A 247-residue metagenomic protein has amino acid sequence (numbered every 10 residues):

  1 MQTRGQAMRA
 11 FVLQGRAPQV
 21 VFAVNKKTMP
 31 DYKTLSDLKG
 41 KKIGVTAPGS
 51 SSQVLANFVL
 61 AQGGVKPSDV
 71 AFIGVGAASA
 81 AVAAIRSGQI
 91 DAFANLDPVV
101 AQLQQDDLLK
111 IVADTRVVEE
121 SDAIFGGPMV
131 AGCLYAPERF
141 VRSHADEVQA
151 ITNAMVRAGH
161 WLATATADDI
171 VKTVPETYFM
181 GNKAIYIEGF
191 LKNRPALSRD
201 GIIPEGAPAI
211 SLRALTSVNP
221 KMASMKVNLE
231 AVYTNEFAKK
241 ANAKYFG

Functional and structural regions predicted by a protein language model:
M1-A77, S87-D97, L108, V112-T115: Short, glycine-/small- and polar/acidic-enriched structural segments that line small-molecule recognition paths
M1-R4, K41, T46, V59-K66 (+9 more regions): Structured segments of extracytoplasmic/periplasmic soluble domains in secreted or envelope-associated proteins
P18, S51-S52, V99, E147 (+2 more regions): Short phosphate-engaging motifs
A80-A83, S87-E176: Pocket-lining segment of extracytoplasmic ligand-binding domains
R86-D91, R194-A207, K240-Y245: Short amphipathic alpha-helical segments at helix boundaries and their inter-helical linkers
V141-A223: Secondary-structure end/capping motifs
L212-G247: Conserved C-terminal helix/tail region of periplasmic/extracytoplasmic solute-binding proteins
